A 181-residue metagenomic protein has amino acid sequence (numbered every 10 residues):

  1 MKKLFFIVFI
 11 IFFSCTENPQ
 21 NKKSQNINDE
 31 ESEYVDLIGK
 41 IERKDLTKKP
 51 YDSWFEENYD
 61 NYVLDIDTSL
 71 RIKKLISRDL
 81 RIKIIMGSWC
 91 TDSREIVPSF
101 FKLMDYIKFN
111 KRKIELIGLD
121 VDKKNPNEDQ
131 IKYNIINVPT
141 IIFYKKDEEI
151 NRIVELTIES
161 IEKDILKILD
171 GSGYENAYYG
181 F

Functional and structural regions predicted by a protein language model:
M1-Q25: Bacterial Sec-dependent N-terminal signal peptides
N21-S77, F181: N-terminal leader/targeting and pre-domain segments
K74-Y106: Local sequence-structure signature of Cys/Sec-based thiol-disulfide redox active-site neighborhoods
K83-S88, K111-N125: Thiol-based oxidoreductase modules, predominantly thioredoxin-like and allied folds used for disulfide exchange
L116, I136-N137: Acidic/His-rich structured neighborhood in mature extracellular/periplasmic domains
D122-I136: Short Fe-S-cluster ligation motifs
N137, I142-F181: Non-catalytic, surface beta->alpha helical segment in thiol-disulfide oxidoreductase systems
